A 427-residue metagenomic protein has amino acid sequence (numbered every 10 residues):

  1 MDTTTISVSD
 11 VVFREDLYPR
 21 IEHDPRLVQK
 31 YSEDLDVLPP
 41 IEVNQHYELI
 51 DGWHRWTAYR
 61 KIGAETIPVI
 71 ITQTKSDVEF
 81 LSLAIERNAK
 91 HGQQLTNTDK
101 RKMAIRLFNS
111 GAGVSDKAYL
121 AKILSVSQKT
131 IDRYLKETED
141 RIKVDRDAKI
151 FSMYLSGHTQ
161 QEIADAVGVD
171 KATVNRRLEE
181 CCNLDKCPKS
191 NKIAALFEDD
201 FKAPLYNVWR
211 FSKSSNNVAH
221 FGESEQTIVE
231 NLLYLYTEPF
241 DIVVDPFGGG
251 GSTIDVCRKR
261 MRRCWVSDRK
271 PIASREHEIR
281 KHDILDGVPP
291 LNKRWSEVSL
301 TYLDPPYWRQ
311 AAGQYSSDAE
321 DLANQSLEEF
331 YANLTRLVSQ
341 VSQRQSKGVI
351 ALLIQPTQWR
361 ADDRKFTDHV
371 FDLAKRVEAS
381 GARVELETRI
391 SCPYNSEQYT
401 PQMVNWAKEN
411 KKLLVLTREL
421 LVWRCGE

Functional and structural regions predicted by a protein language model:
M1-T72, D200, P204-N207, S214 (+1 more regions): Short, charged/polar connector segments at secondary-structure boundaries
T3, D51, G111-A112, L155 (+1 more regions): Helix-turn-helix/winged-helix DNA-binding modules
E15-P25, T57-L155: Amphipathic, charge-rich alpha-helical segments that serve as recognition/docking helices
H23, V37-N44, E48-V78, A89 (+7 more regions): Catalytic phosphate/metal-binding cores of nucleic-acid and nucleotide-processing enzymes, i.e., regions that mediate
D34-L35, G111-G113, S156-G157, Y236: Short coil/turn helix-boundary motifs
N44-H46, T72, Y134, Q355-T357 (+1 more regions): Short loop/turn motifs enriched for small/polar and acidic residues
D51, T96-N97, I142-K143, F221 (+2 more regions): Residue-level marker of regulatory loop/turn positions in helix-turn-helix DNA-binding domains and in histidine
D147-G168, A172-E427: Class I S-adenosyl-L-methionine-dependent methyltransferase catalytic core
